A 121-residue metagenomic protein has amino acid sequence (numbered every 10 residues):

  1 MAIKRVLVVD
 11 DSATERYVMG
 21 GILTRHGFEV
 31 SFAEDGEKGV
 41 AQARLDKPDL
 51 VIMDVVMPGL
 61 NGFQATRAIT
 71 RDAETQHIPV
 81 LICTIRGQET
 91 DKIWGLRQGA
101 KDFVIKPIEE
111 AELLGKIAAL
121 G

Functional and structural regions predicted by a protein language model:
Y17-R25: Charged docking surfaces used in two-component/phosphorelay signaling
G27-E34, Q42: Short hydrophobic/Thr-rich beta-strand motif most characteristic of the beta2 strand and flanking loop of CheY-like
D46-I52: Active-site beta3 strand of CheY-like receiver
M57: Receiver (REC) domain active-site loop signature in two-component systems and cognate sites in sensor histidine kinases
K101: Short, glycine/charged-rich "phosphate-handling" switch motifs in NTP-dependent and phosphotransfer domains
I108-I117: C-terminal output helix
